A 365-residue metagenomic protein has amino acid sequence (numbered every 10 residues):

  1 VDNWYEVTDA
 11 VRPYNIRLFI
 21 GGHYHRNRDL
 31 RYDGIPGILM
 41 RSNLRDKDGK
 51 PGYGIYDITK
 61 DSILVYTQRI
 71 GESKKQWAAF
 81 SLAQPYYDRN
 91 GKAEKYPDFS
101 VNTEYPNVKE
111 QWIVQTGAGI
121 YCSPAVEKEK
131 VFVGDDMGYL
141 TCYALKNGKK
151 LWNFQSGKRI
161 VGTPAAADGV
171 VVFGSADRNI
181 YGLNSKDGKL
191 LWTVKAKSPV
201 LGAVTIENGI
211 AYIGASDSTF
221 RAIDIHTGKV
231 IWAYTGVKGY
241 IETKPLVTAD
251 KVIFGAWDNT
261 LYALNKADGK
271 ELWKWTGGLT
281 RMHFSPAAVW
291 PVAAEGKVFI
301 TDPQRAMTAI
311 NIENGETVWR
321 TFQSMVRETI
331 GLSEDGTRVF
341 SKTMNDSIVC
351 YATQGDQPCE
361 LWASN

Functional and structural regions predicted by a protein language model:
D2-D57: Conserved beta-sheet core of the metallophosphoesterase superfamily
D57-G119, A125: A short C-terminal boundary segment appended to hydrolase-like catalytic domains
Y105-A125, L151-A167, A176, L190-E207 (+7 more regions): Extracytoplasmic beta-rich repeat domains
A144-G148, N184-G188, D224-G228, N265-G269 (+2 more regions): Short loop/turn segments that connect beta-strands within beta-propeller blades
